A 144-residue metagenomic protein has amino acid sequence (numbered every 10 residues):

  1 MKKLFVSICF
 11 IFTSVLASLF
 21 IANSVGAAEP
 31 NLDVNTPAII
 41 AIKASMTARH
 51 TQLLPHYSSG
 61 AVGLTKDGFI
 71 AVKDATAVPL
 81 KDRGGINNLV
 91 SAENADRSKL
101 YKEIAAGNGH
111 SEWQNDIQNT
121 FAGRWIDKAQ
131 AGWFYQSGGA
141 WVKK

Functional and structural regions predicted by a protein language model:
M1-F12: Bacterial N-terminal signal peptides that target proteins for export
C9, S24-V25: Intrinsic disorder/low-complexity segments in short proteins, especially the signal peptide and propeptide regions
S14-S24: C-terminal segment of classical bacterial N-terminal signal peptides
A27-R83, N88, A92, G107-K144: Amphipathic, charged alpha-helical segments and their helix-to-coil junctions in extracytoplasmic/peripheral assemblies
